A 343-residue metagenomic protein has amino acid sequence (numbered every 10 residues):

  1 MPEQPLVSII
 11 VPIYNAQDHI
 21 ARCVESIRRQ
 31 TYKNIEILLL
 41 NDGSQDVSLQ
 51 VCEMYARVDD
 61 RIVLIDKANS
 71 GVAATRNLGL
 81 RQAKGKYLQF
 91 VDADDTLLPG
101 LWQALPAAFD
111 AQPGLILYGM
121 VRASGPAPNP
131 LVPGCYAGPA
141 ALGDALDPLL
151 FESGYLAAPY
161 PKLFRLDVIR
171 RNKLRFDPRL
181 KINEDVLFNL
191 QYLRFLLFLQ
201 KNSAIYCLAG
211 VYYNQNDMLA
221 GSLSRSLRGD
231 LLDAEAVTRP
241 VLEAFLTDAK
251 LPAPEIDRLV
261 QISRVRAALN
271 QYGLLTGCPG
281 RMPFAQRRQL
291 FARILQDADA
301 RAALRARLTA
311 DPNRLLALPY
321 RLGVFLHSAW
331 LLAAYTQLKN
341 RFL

Functional and structural regions predicted by a protein language model:
M1-E235, A249-L251: Nucleotide-sugar donor-binding/catalytic module of glycosyltransferases that assemble extracellular/cell-envelope
G71, G138-A145, P252, L275-Q286 (+1 more regions): Alpha-helix capping and helix-coil boundary motifs
P159, L163-F164, R264, A268-Y272: Solvent-exposed aromatic/hydrophobic patches embedded in short alpha-helical segments
N189, Q261-V265: Short runs of predominantly hydrophobic/aromatic residues within well-ordered alpha helices that form helix-helix
G210-L219, S224-A253, A267-N270, L274-R301: Catalytic core of nucleotide-sugar-dependent glycosyltransferases
A253-I262: All-alpha amphipathic helical-bundle segments outside canonical DNA-binding/catalytic cores that form hydrophobic
T276-L343: Membrane-interface aromatic/basic loop that binds lipid-linked glycans or pyrophosphate carriers, typified by
